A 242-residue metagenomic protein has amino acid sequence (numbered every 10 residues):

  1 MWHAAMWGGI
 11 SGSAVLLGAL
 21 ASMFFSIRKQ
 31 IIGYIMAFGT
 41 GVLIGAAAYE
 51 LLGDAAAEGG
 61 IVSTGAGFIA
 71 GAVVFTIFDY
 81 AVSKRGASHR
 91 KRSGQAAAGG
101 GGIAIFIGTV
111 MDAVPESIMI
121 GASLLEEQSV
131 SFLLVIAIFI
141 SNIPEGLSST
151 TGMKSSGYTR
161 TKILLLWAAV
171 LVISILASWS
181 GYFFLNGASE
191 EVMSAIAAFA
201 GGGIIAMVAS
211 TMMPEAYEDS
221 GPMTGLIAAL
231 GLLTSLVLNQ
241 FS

Functional and structural regions predicted by a protein language model:
M1-S242: Intrinsically disordered, metal-sensing/regulatory segments
